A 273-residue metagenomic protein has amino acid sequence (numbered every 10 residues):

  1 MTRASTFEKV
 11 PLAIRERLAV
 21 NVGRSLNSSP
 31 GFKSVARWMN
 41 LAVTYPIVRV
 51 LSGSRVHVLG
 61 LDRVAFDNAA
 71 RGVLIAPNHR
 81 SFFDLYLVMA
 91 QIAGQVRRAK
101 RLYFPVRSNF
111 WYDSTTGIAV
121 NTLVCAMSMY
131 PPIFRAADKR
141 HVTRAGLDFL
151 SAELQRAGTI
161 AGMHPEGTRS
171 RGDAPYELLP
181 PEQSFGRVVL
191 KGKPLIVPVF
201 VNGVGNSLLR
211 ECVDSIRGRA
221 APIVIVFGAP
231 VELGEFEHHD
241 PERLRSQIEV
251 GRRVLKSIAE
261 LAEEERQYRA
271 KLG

Functional and structural regions predicted by a protein language model:
M1-R101, S108, T115-T116, N121-Y130: Membrane-anchoring hydrophobic helices of lipid-metabolizing enzymes
T2-S28, V142-G273: Non-catalytic C-terminal accessory region of glycerolipid acyltransferases and related lyso-lipid remodeling enzymes
R49-R55, A137-V142, A174-Y176: Short, flexible loop segments at the rims of nucleotide/cofactor-binding pockets, characterized by
R63-F66, W111-D113, A137-T143, V231-E235: A short acidic, often aromatic-flanked loop/helix-cap motif at beta-alpha or helix-coil junctions that lines enzyme
L74-A76, P132, I160-H164: Structural motif
P105-R107, I133, V199: Generic beta-sheet signal
R107-Y112, V201-G205: Short beta-alpha junction loops
S128-D138, T168-R171: Short, basic, glycine/proline-bearing loop/turn elements
